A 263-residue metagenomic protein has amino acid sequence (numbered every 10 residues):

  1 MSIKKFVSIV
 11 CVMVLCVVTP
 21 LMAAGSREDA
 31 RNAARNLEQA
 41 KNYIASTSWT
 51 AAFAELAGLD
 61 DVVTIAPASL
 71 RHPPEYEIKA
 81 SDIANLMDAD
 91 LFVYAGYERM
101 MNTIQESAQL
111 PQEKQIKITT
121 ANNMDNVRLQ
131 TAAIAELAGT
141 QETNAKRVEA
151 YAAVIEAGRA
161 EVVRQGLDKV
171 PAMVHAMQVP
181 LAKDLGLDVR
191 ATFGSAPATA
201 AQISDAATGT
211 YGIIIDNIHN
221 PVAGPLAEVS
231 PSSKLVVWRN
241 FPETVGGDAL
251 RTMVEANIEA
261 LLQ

Functional and structural regions predicted by a protein language model:
M1-Q39: Short, low-complexity disordered leader/linker segments with a strong preference for bacterial N-terminal type II
S26-R27, D61-T140, A223-K234: Acidic/His-rich segments in extracytoplasmic proteins that coordinate ligands and/or metal ions
L37-N42, D125-R128, A132, E136 (+1 more regions): Structured C-terminal subdomain patch of bacterial secreted/periplasmic proteins
Q39-S46, T50-A54, T143-G194, A198-A206: Basic- and aromatic-lined ligand-binding clefts that recognize polyanionic substrates
T47, A51, I83-L86, E98-Q105 (+7 more regions): Extracytoplasmic/secreted envelope proteins and their assembly/folding machinery, especially bacterial periplasmic
W49-A52, S69-L70, E98-N102, A121-M124 (+4 more regions): Solvent-exposed loop/turn segments at secondary-structure junctions within structured extracellular/periplasmic domains
G58-D82, Q178-D205, R239-G247: Alpha-helical, coiled-coil/dimerization segments enriched in small aliphatic residues
E106-M173, E243-Q263: Extracytoplasmic substrate-binding proteins
